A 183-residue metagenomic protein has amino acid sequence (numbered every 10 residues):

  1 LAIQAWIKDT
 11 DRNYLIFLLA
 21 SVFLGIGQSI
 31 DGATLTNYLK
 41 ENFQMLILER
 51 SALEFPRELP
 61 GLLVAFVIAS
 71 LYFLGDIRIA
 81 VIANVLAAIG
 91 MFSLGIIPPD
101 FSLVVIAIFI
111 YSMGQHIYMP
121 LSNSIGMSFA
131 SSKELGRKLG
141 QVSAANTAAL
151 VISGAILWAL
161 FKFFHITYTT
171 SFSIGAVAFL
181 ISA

Functional and structural regions predicted by a protein language model:
I7-G61: Helix-loop boundary and gating motifs at the non-cytosolic
V22, G90, S102-Y118: Hydrophobic core of transmembrane alpha-helices in multi-pass small-molecule transporters, especially MFS/SLC-type
L35, I117-A130: Intracellular juxtamembrane helix-capping segments at the cytosolic ends of symmetry-related transmembrane helices
E41-N42, A65-F73, I152-F172: Transmembrane alpha-helix termini and helix-breaking/packing motifs in multi-pass membrane transporters
S70-V85: Cytoplasmic membrane-interface "Motif A"-like loop-to-helix N-cap segments of 12-TM Major Facilitator Superfamily
V85-P99: C-terminal ends and interior cores of transmembrane alpha-helices in multi-pass membrane transporters/permeases
L139-A155: Glycine-rich segments within core transmembrane alpha-helices of 12-TM secondary carriers
T169-A183: Symmetry-related core transmembrane helices of the 12-TM Major Facilitator Superfamily/SLC fold
